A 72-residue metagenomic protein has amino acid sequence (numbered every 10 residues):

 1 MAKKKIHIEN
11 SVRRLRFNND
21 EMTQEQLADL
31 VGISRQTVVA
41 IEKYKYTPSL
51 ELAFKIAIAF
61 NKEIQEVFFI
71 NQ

Functional and structural regions predicted by a protein language model:
M1-H7: A detector for short, charged/polar N-terminal pre-domain segments
A2, F68-Q72: Short, charged recognition helix plus adjacent turn of helix-turn-helix-like nucleic-acid-binding domains
S11-L30: Short basic helix-loop element that most often maps to the first helix and adjoining turn of HTH DNA-binding modules
Q26, T37, E66: Residues in the helix-turn-helix
I33-T47: Recognition helix of helix-turn-helix/homeodomain-like DNA-binding domains that insert into the DNA major groove
E51-E66: DNA major-groove recognition helix of helix-turn-helix/homeodomain DNA-binding modules
